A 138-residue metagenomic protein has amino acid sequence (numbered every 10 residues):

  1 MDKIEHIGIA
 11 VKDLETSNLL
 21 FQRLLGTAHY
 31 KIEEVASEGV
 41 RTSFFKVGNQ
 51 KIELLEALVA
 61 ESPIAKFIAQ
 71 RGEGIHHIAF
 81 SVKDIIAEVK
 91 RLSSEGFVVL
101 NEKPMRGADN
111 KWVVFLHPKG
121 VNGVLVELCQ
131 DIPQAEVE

Functional and structural regions predicted by a protein language model:
M1-V40, V47, S62: Long, hydrophobic N-terminal alpha-helical segment
I4, N18-F21, F45, I52-L55 (+4 more regions): Short, structured motif recognition centered on aromatic/hydrophobic residues
I4-K12, S43-K46, A65-R91, V114: Vicinal oxygen chelate
T16-S17, T27-A28, I52-E53, A60-P63 (+2 more regions): Short loop/beta submotifs within extracellular cysteine-rich repeat domains
S17-L20, E88-L92: Hydrophobic side chains in well-ordered alpha-helices
R23-L24, Q70, S94: Residues at alpha-helix termini
E33, S43-K46, F80, V89-E138: Vicinal oxygen chelate
V59-A60, I85: Short Gly/Pro-enriched loop/turn and capping motifs at secondary-structure junctions
